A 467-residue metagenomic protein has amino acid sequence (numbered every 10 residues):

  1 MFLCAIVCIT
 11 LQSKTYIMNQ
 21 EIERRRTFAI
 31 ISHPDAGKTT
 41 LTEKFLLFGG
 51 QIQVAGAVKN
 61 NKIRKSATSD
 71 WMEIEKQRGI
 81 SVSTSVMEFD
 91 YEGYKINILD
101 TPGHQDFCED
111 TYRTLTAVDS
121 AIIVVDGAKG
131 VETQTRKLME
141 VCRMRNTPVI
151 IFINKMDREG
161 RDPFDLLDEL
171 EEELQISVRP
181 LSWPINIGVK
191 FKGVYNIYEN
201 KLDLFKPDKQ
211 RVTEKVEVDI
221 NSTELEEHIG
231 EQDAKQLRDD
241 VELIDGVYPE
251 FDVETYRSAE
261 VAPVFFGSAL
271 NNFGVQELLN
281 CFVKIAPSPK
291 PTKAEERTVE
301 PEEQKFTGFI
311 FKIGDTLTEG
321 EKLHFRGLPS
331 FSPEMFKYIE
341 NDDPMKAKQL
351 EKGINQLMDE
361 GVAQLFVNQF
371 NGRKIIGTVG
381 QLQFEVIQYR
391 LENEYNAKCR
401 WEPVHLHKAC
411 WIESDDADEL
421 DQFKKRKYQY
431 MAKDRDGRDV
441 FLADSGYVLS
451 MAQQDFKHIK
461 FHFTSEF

Functional and structural regions predicted by a protein language model:
A5-F467: Structural and coupling elements of P-loop NTPases
